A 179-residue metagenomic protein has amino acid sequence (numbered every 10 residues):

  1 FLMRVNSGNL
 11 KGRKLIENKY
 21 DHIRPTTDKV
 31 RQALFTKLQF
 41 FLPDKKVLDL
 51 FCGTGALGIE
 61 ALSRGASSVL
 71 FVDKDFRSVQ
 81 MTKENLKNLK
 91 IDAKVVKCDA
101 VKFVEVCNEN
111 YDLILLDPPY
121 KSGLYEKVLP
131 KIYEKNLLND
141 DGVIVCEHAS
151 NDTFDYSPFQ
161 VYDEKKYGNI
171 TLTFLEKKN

Functional and structural regions predicted by a protein language model:
F1-N179: Class I S-adenosyl-L-methionine-dependent methyltransferase catalytic core
